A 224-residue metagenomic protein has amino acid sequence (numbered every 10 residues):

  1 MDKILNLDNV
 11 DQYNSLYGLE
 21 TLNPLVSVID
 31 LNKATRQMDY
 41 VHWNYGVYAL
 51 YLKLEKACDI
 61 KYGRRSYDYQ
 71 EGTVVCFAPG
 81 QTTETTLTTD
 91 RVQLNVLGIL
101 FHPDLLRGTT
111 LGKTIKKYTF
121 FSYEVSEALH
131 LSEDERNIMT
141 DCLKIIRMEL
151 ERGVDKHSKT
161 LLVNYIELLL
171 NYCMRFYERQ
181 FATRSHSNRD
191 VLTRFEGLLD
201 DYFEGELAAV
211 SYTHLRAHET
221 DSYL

Functional and structural regions predicted by a protein language model:
M1-K61, R65-D68: Generic protein-terminus/edge-of-domain signal
A49, I138-I145, Y165, L169-Y172: Amphipathic, well-ordered alpha-helical segments in soluble domains
E55-C58, G80-T82, P103-L106: Short, charged/polar surface micro-motifs in flexible loops or helix N-caps
I60-K61, T83-D90: Short beta-strand His + acidic residue motifs that chelate non-heme Fe in jelly-roll/DSBH and cupin folds
E71-T82: Conserved metal-binding segment of the jelly-roll/cupin
T88-R152: A hydrophobic/aromatic-rich effector-binding and dimerization subdomain of bacterial HTH-type transcriptional regulators
H130, G153-T160, M174-S211: Short, Lys/Arg-enriched, Trp-marked, Pro/Gly-tolerant hinge/linker segments that flank
T213-T220: Conserved small/polar residues in nucleotide/adenosyl-binding loops
